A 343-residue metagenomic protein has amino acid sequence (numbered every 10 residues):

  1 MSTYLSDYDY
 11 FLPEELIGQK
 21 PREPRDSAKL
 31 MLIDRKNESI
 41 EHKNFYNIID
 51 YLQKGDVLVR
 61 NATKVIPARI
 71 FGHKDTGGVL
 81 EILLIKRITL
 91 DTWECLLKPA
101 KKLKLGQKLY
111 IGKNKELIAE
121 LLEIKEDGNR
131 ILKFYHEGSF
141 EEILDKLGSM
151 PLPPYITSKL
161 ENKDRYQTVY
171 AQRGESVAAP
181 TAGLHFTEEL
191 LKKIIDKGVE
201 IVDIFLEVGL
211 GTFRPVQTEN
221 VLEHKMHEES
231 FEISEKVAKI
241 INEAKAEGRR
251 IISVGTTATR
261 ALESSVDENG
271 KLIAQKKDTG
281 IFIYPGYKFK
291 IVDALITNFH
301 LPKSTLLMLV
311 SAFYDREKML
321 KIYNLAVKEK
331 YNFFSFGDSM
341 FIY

Functional and structural regions predicted by a protein language model:
M1-Y343: Surface-exposed, charge/polar-rich loops and edge strands
